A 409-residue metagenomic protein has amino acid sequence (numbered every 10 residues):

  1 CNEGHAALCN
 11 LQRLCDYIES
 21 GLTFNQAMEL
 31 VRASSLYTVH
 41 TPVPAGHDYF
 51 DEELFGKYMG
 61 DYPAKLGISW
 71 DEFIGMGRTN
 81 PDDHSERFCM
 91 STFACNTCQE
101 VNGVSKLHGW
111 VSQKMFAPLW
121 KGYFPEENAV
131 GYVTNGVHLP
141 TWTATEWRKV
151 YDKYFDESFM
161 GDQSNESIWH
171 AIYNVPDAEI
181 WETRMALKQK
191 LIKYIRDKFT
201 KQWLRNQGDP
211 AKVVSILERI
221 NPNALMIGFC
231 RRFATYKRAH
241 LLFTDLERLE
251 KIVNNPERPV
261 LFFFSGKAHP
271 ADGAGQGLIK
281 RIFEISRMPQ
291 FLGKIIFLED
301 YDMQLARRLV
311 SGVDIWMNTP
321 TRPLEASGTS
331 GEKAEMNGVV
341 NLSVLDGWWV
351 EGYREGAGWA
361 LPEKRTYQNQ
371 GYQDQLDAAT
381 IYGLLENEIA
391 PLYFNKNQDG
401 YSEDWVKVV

Functional and structural regions predicted by a protein language model:
C1-V409: Catalytic cores of carbohydrate-active enzymes across secretory and cytosolic contexts
